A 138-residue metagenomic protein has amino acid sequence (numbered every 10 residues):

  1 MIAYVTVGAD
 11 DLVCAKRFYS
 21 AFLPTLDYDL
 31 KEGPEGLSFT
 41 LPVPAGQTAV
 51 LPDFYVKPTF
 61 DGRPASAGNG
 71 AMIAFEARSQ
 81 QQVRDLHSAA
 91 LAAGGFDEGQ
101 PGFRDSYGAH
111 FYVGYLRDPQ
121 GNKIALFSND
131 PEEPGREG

Functional and structural regions predicted by a protein language model:
M1-K16, I73, D130-G138: N-terminal beta-strand motif that seeds the catalytic metal site of vicinal oxygen chelate
I2, P34, A49, S66-G70 (+1 more regions): Short, solvent-exposed coil/turn segments
V7-L51: Core segments of cupin and vicinal oxygen chelate
D10-C14, I73-G114, P119: Vicinal oxygen chelate
F22-L30, L51-D53, R63, Q81 (+4 more regions): Long, contiguous binding/interaction regions
T40-D85: Long, continuous compositionally biased terminal/linker segments
